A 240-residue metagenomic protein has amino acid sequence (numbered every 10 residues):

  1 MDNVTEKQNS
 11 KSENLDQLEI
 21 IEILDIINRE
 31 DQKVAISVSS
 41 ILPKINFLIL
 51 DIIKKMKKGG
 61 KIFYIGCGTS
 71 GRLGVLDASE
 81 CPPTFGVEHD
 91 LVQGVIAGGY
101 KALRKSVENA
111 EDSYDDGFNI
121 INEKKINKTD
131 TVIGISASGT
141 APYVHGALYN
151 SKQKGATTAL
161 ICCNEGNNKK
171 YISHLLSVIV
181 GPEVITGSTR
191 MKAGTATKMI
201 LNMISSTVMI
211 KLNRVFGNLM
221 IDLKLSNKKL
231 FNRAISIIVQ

Functional and structural regions predicted by a protein language model:
M1-S37: Cofactor-/ligand-binding subdomain signature composed of acidic, glycine-rich, tryptophan-containing flexible loops
I26-V34, G94-K105, F216, A234 (+1 more regions): Gly-rich Lys/Arg/Thr-decorated short loops/hinges at beta-loop-alpha junctions or inter-strand turns that position
E30-S40, S106, T131-G134: Short, basic, glycine/proline-bearing loop/turn elements
S40-K55: A short, well-structured juxtamembrane/interface segment
M56-K57, K152: Anion (oxyanion) recognition and catalysis
F63-M199, S206-L212: Glycine-rich phosphate-binding loops that contact phosphosugars or nucleotide phosphates
S206-Q240: Internal, active-site/partner-interface "lid" segment
